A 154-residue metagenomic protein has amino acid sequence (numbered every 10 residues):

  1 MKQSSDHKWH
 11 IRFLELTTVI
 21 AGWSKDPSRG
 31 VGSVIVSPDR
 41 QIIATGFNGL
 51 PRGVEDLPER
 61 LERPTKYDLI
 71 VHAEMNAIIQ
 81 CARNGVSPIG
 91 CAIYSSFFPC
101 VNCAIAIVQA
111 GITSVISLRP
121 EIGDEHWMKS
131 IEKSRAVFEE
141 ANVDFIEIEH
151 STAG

Functional and structural regions predicted by a protein language model:
M1-G154: Zinc-dependent deaminase catalytic domain
